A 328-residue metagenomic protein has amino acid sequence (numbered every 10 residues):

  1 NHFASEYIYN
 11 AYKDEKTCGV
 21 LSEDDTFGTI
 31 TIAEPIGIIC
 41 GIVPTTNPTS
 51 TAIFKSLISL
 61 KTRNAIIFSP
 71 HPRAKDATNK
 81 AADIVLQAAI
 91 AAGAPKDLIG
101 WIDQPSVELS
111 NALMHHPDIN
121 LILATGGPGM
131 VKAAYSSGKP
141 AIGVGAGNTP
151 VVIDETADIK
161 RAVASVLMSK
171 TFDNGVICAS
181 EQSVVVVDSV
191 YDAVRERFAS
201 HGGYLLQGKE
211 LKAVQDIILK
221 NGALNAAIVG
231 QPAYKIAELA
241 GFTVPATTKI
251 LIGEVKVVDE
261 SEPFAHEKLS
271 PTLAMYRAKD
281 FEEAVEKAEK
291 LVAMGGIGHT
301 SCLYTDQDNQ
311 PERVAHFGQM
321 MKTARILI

Functional and structural regions predicted by a protein language model:
N1, I32, A74, T78 (+12 more regions): Generic structural signal for well-ordered, non-membrane alpha-helical segments in soluble metabolic enzymes
N1-G28, I58, S200: N-terminal Rossmann-like NAD(P)+-binding subdomain of aldehyde/semialdehyde dehydrogenases
V20-R161: Rossmann-like NAD(P) dinucleotide-binding subdomain of oxidoreductase/dehydrogenase enzymes
I53-F54, I58-K61, V131-D259: ALDH superfamily catalytic-core signature
R73-A74, I102-Q104, E181-V186, T300-D306: Conserved short loop/turn motifs at secondary-structure junctions
K96, H116, V144-A146, V176-S180 (+2 more regions): Short glycine-enriched loop/turn motifs at secondary-structure junctions
S110-N111, V163, V285, A315: Short hydrophobic/charged patches on amphipathic alpha-helices used for structural packing and interfaces
F242-I328: Conserved C-terminal structural/oligomerization subdomain of aldehyde/semialdehyde dehydrogenase
